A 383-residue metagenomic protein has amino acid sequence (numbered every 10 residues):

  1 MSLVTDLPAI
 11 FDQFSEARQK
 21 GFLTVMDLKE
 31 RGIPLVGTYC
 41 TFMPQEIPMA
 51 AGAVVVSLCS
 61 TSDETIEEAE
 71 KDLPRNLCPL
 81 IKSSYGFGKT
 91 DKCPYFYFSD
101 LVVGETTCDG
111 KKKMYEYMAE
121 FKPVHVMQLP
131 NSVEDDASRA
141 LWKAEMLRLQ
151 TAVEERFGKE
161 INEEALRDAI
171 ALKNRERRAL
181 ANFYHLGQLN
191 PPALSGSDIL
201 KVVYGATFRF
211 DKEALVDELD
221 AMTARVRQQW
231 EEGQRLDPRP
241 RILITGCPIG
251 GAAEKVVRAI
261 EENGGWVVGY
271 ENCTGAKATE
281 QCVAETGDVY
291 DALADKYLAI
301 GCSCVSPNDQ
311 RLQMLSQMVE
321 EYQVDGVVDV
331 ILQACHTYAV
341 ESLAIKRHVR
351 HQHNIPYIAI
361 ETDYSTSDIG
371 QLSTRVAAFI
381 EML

Functional and structural regions predicted by a protein language model:
S2-P34, L147, T151-T279: A charged, amphipathic alpha-helical module
P8-A9, S15-K29, I33, G37-T41 (+3 more regions): Metallocofactor- and cofactor-centric catalytic cores in central/energy metabolism, strongly enriched
E30, I47-T61, E68-A69, L243 (+2 more regions): Redox- and metal-dependent alpha/beta enzyme cores, enriched for Fe-S-associated oxidoreductases and cofactor-handling
L35, D100-L101, G326: Structural motif
R75-K92, S303-Q317: Glycine-rich, highly charged phosphate/nucleotide-binding loops
Y85-A152: Acidic/His-rich segments in extracytoplasmic proteins that coordinate ligands and/or metal ions
S306-Q352: C-terminal hydrophobic structural anchor segments that stabilize assembly/packing rather than catalytic chemistry
L343-L383: Peripheral docking tails and interdomain loops at the edges of cofactor- or intermediate-handling domains
